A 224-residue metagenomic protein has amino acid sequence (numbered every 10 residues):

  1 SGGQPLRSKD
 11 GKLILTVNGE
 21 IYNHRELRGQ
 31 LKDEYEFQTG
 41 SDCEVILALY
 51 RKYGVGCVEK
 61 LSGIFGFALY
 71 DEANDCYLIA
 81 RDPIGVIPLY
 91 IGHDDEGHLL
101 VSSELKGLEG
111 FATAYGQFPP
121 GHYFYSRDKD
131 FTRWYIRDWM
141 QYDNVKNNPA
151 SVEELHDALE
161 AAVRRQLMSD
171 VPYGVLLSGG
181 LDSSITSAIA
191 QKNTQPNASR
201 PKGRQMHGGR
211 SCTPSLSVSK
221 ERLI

Functional and structural regions predicted by a protein language model:
S1-I224: Cysteine-centered catalytic environments shared across enzyme families
